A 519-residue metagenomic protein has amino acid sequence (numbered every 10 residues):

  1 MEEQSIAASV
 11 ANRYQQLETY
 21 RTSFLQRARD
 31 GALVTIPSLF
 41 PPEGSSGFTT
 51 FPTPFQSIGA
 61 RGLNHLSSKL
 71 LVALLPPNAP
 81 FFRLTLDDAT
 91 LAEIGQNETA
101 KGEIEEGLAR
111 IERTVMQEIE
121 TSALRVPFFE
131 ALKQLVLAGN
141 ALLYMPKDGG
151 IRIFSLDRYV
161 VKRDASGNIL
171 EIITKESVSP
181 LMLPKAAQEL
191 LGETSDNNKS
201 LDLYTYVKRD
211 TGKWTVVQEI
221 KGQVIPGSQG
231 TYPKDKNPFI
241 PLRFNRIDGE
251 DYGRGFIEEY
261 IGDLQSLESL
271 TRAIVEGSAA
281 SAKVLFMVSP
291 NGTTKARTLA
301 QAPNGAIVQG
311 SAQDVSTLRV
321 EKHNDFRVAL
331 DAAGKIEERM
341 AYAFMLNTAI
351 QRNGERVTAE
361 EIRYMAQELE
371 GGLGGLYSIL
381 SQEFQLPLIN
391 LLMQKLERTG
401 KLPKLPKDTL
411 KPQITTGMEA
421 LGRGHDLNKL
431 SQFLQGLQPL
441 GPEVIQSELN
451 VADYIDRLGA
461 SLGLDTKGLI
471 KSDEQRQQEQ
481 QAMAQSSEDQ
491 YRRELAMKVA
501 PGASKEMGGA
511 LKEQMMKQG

Functional and structural regions predicted by a protein language model:
M1-Q188: Extended, helix-rich architectural segments
M1-S23, M287-G519: C-terminal anchoring/interaction modules
P52-Q56, D88-E105, R113-I119, P241-L264 (+3 more regions): Charged, low-complexity surface segments at secondary-structure and domain boundaries
L63, E105-K147, Y252-M287, E321-E355 (+1 more regions): Long, contiguous amphipathic alpha-helices that act as assembly "spine/axial" helices in icosahedral shell and virion
N64-L74, R83-T90, E98-K101, E219-P226 (+2 more regions): Short, mixed-charge, low-aromatic patches
H65-P76, I261-E276, Q435, D456-A460: Short, hydrophobic/amphipathic alpha-helical patches that form generic packing surfaces within helical domains
G95-G102, P127, P241, G292-T298 (+2 more regions): Short low-complexity stretches enriched in small and charged residues
L137, M145-Q301: Structured, contiguous alpha/beta core segments that scaffold functional sites
